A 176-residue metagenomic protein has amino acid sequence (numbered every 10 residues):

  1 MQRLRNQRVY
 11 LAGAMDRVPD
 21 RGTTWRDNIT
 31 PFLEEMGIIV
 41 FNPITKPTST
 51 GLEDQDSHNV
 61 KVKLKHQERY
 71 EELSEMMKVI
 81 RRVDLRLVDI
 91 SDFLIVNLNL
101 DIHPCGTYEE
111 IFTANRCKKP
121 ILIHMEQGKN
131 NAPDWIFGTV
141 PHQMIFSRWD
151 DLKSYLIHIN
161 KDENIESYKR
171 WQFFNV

Functional and structural regions predicted by a protein language model:
M1-V176: Conserved catalytic or regulatory cores that recognize and/or transform ribose-phosphate-containing ligands
